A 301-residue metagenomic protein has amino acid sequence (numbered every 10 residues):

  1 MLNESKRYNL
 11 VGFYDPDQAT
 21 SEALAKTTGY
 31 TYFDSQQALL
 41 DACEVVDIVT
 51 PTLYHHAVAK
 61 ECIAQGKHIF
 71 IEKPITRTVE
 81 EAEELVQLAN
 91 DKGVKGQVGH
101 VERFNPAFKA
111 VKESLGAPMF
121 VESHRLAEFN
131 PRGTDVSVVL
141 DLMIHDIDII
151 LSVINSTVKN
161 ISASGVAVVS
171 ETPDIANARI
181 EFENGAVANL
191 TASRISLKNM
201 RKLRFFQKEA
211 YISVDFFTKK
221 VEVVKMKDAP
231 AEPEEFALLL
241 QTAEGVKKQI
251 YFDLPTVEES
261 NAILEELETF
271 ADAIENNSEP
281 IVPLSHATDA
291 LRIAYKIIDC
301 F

Functional and structural regions predicted by a protein language model:
M1-T27, I150: N-terminal Rossmann-like dinucleotide-binding module
V11, E44, M119: Conserved acidic residues
A25, A38, V45-I48, L264-F301: C-terminal helix-rich "cap/oligomerization" subdomain common to oxidoreductases
T28-V86, A262: Beta-loop-alpha module in the N-terminal Rossmann-like domain of NAD(P)-dependent dehydrogenases, especially those
Y30, Q65-K67, K92-K95, A186: A short helix->loop->beta-strand "cap" motif at the edges of active sites that frequently abuts
F70, T76-G133: A contiguous active-site-proximal alpha/beta segment in oxidoreductase catalytic domains
G99-P106, F129-N160, P173-D174, H286-A287: Mid-domain beta-loop-alpha active-site segment that forms a flexible, acidic cofactor/metal-binding surface
I147-M226, V257-S260, L264-N276: Contiguous beta-strand/loop segments that form the cofactor/metal-binding neighborhood of enzyme cores
